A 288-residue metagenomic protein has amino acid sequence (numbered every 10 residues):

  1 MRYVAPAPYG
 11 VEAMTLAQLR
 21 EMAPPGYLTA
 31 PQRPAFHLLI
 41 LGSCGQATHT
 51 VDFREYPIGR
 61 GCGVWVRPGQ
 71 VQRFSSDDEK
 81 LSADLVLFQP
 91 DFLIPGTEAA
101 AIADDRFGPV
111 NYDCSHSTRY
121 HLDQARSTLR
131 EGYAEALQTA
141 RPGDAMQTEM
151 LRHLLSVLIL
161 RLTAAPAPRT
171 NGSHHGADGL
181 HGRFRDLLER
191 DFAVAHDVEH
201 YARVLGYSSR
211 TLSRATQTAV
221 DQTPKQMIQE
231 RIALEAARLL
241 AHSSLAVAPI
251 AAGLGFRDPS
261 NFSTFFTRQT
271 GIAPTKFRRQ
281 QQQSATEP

Functional and structural regions predicted by a protein language model:
M1-G59: Generic protein-terminus/edge-of-domain signal
G61, L212-S213, N261-F262, F266: Short hydrophobic/aromatic patch on the recognition helix
Q70-L93, A99-A100: Ligand-binding loop in jelly-roll beta-barrel domains
D105-V157, R161, D186: Amphipathic alpha-helical segments enriched in hydrophobic/aromatic residues interleaved with Lys/Arg
Y120, P142-L151, L160-L205, T218 (+2 more regions): Short, Lys/Arg-enriched, Trp-marked, Pro/Gly-tolerant hinge/linker segments that flank
E199, R210, A246-P249, P259-S260 (+1 more regions): Residues within helix-turn-helix
T216-T223, F265-R279: A secondary-structure capping/hinge motif
T218-P259, R279-P288: Terminal helix-turn-helix DNA-binding modules in bacterial transcription factors
